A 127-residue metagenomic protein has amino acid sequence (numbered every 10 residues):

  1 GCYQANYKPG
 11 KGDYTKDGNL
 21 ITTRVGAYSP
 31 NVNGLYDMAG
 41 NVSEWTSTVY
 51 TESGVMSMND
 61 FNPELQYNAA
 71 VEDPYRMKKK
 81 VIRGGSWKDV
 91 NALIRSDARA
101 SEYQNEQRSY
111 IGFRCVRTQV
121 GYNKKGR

Functional and structural regions predicted by a protein language model:
G1-S96, K124-R127: Functional-site microenvironments in short loops/helix caps that host divalent-cation chemistry
M77, S101-E102: Short, positively biased Gly/Pro-containing turn/loop motifs at secondary-structure boundaries
Y103-Q107: C-terminal beta-signal and terminal closure region of outer-membrane beta-barrel proteins
S109-K125: Short, structured beta-strand segments at or near domain termini in extracellular proteins/domains
